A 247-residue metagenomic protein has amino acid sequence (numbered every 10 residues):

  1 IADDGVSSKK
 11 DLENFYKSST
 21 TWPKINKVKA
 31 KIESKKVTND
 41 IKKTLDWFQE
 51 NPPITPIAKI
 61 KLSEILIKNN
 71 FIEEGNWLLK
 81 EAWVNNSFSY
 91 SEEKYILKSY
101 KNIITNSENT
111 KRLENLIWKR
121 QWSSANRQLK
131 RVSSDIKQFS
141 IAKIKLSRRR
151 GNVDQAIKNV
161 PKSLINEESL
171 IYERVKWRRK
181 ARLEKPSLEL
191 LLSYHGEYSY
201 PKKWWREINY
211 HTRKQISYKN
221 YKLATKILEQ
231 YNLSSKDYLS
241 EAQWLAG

Functional and structural regions predicted by a protein language model:
I1-G247: Alpha-helical solenoid repeat scaffolds
